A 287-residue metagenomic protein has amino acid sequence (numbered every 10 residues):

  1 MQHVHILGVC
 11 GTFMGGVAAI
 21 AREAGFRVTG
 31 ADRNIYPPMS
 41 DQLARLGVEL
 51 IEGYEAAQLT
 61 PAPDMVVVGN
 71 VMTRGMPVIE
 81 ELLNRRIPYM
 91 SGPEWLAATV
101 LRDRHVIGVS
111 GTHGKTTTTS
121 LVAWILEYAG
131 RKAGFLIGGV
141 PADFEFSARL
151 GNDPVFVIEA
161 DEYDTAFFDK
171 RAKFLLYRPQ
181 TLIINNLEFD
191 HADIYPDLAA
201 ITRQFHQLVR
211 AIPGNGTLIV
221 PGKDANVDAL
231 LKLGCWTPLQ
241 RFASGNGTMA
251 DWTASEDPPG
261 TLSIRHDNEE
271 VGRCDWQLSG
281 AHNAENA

Functional and structural regions predicted by a protein language model:
M1-W95, A225, T253, S279: N-terminal leader/targeting and accessory segments in enzymes
Q2-H3, L7, G69, F189 (+3 more regions): Adenine nucleotide phosphate-binding catalytic loops in nucleotide-utilizing enzymes
M14, K115, T119, A284-A287: Short alpha-helical patches at coil-to-helix transitions and adjacent helical residues in well-structured domains
I20-E23, Q58, N70, R74-G222 (+1 more regions): Phosphate-binding loop of NTP-binding sites
R27-D32, G134-F135, R241: Short beta-strand "acidic-cap" motif of Rossmann-like dinucleotide-binding folds
P61-D64, N152-P154, P258: A short, glycine/Asx- and small/polar-enriched loop/turn that sits immediately N-terminal to a beta-strand
